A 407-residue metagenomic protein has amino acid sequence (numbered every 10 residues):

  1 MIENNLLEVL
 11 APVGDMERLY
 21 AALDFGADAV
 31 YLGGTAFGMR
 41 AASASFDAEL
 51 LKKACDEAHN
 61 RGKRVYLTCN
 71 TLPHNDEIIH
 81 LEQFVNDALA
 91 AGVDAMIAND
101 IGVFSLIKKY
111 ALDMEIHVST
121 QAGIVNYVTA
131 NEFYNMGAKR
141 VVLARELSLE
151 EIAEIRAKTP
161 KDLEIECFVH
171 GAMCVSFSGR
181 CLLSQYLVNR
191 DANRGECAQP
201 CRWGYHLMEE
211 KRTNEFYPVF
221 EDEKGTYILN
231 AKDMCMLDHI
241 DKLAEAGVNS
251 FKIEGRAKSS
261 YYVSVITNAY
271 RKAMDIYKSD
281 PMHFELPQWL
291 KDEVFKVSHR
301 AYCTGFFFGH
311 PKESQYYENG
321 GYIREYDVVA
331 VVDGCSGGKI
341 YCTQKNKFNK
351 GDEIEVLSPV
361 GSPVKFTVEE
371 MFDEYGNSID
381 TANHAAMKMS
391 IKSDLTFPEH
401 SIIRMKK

Functional and structural regions predicted by a protein language model:
M1-D24, A29-L32, A36, R61-T71 (+5 more regions): Surface-exposed amphipathic alpha-helical tracts and adjacent flexible/coil segments at the periphery of soluble enzymes
D15-R18, A36-M39, A44-Y127: Active-site beta->alpha loop and helix N-cap motifs at the rims of alpha/beta catalytic domains
